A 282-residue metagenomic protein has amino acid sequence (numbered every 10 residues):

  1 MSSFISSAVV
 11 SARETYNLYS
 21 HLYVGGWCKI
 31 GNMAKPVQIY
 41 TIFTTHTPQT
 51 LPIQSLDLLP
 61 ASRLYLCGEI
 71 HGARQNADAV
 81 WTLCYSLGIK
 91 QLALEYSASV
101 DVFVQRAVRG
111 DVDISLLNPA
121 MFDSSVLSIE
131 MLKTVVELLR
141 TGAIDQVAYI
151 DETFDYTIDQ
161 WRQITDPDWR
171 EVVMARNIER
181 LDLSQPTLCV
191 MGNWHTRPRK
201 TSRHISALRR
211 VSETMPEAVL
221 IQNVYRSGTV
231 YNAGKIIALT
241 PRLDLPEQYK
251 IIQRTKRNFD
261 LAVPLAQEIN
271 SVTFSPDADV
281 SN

Functional and structural regions predicted by a protein language model:
S3-N282: Compositional signal for N-terminal targeting/processing segments
